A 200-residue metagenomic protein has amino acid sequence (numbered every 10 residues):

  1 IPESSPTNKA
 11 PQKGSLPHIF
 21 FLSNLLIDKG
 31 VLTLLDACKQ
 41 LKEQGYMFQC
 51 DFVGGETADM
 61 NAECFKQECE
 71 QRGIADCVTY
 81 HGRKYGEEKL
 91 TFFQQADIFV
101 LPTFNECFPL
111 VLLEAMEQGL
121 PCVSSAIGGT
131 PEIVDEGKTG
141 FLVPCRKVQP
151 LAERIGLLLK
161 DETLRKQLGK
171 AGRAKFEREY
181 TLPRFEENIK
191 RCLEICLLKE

Functional and structural regions predicted by a protein language model:
P11-K29, L35-C38, D51: Conserved donor-binding/catalytic core segment of Leloir-type glycosyltransferases
L22, M47-C64, G82-R83: Glycosyltransferase donor-sugar binding loop
E63-K84: Nucleotide-activated donor-binding/catalytic signature segment of Leloir-type glycosyltransferases, i.e., the conserved
R83-K84, T91-A96: Short alpha-helical donor nucleotide-sugar binding micro-motif in glycosyltransferases
F104: Aromatic "clamp/platform" in nucleotide-sugar-dependent glycosyltransferases that forms part of the donor/acceptor
P121-S124: Short hydrophobic beta-strand element within catalytic cores of glycosyltransferases and related nucleotide-activated
E136-G137, F141-V148, L157-E162: Conserved acidic donor-binding segment of nucleotide-sugar-dependent glycosyltransferases
P150, L157, L164-R178, F185-R191: A short, well-ordered alpha-helix in the C-terminal region of glycosyltransferases
